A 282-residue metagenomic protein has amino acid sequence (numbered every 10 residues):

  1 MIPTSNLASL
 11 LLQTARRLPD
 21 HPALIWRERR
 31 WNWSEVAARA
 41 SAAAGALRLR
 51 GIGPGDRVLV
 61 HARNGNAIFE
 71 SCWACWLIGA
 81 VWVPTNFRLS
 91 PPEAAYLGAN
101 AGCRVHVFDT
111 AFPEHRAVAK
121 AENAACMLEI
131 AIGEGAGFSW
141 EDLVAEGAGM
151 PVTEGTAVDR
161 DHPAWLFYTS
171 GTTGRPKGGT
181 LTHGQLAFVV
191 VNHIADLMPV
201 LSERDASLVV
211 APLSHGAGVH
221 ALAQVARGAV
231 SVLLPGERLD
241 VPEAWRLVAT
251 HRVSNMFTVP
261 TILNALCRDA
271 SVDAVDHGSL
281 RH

Functional and structural regions predicted by a protein language model:
T4, P19-P22, A136, A148-Y168 (+3 more regions): Conserved pre-ATP/AMP-binding loop-to-beta segment of ANL
S9-N32: AMP-dependent adenylate-forming
R29, A44-P92, V210: Conserved AMP-binding/adenylate-forming
A37-A42, A148, R160, G179-S202 (+3 more regions): Conserved structural elements of the adenylate-forming
L49-R50, W73, L77-L143, R281: Structural core segment of the AMP-binding/adenylate-forming
R63, F108-A117, P212, V253-H282: Adenylate-forming
A187-A206, S214-S254, D269: Conserved AMP-binding/adenylation subdomain of ANL enzymes
